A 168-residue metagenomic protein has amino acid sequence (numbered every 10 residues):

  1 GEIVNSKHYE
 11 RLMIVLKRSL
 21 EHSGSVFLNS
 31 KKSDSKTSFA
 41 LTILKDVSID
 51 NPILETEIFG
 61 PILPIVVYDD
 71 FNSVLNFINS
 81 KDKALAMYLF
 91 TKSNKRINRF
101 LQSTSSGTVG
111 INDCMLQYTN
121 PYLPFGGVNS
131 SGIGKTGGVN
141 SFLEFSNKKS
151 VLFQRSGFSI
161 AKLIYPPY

Functional and structural regions predicted by a protein language model:
E2-M13: Short beta-strand to alpha-helix junction loop
Y9, K17, K32, L44 (+1 more regions): Solvent-exposed, well-ordered amphipathic alpha-helical segments that flank/support binding or catalytic loops
I14-L20: Helical element adjacent to the flavin cofactor pocket in flavoenzyme catalytic cores
E21-K32: Short secondary-structure junctions
S38-Y168: Conserved C-terminal structural/oligomerization subdomain of aldehyde/semialdehyde dehydrogenase
